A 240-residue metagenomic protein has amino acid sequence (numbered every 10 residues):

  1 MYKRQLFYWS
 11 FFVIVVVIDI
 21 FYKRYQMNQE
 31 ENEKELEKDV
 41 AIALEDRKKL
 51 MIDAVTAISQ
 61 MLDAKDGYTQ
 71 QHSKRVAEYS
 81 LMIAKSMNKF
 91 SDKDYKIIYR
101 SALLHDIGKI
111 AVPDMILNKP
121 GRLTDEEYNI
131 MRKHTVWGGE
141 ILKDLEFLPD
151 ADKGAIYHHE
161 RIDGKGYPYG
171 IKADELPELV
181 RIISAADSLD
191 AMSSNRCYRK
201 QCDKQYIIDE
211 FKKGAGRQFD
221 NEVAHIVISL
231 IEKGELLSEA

Functional and structural regions predicted by a protein language model:
M1-Q5: Conserved small/polar residues in nucleotide/adenosyl-binding loops
F7-I42: Juxtamembrane or sensor-core-proximal signal-transducing alpha helices that couple sensory domains to cytosolic
F11-F12, D19, R47-K48, A102-L103 (+1 more regions): Short, flexible segments with low predicted structural confidence
E33, E37-L44, M51, M61-D66: Signal-transmission coiled-coils
I52, T56-A240: Metal-dependent catalytic cores of enzymes that make or break cyclic nucleotides and related phosphoester linkages
